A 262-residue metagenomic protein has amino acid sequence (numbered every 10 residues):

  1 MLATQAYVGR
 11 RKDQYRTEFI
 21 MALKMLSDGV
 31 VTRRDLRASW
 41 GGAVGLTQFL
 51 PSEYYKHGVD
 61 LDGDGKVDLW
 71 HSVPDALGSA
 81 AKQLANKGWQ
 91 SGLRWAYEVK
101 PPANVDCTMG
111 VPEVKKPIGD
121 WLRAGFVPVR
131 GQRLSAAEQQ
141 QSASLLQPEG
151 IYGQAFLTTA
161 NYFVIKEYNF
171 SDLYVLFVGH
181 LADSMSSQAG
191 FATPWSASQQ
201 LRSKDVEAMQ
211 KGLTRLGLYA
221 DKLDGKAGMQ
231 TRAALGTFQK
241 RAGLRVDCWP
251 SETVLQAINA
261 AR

Functional and structural regions predicted by a protein language model:
M1-Q140, Q154-F156, V164-A182, S186-S203 (+3 more regions): Catalytic glycan-binding domains that act on GlcNAc-containing polysaccharides
Q141-F156, S203-L213: Short glycine/proline-rich, acidic loop/turn segments that cap or connect secondary-structure elements
A155-T158, Y219: Extended, compositionally biased non-globular segments
L201-V206, T214-I258: Short acidic, glycine/serine/threonine-rich helix-capping segments at coil-helix boundaries
